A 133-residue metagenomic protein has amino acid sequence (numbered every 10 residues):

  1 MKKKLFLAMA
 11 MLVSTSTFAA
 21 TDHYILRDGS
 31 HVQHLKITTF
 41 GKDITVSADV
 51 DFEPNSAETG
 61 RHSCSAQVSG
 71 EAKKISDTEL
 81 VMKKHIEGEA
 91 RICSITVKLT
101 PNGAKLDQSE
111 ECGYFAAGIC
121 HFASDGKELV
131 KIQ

Functional and structural regions predicted by a protein language model:
K4-V13: Sec-dependent N-terminal signal peptides
T15-A19: Sec/Tat signal peptide C-region and signal peptidase I cleavage site
A20-I92, T96, Y114-Q133: Central antiparallel beta-sheet cores of small beta-barrel/beta-sandwich binding domains
V50-D51, V97-D107: Short, intrinsically disordered, charge-biased short linear motifs at domain edges
G103, D107-E110, Y114-I119: Non-cytosolic coordination micro-motifs
